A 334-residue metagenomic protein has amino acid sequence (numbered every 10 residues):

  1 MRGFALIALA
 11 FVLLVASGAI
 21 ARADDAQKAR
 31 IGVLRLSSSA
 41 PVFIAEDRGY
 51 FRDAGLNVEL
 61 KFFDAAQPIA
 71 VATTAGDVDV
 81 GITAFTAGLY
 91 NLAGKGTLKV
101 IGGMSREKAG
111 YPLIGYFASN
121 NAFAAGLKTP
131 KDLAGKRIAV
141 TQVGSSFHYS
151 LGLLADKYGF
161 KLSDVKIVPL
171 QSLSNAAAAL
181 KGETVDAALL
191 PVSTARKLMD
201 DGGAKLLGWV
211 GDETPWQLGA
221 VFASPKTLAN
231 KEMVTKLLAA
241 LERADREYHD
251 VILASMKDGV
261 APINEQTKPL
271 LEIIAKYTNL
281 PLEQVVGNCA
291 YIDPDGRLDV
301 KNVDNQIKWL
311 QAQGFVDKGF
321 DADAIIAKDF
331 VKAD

Functional and structural regions predicted by a protein language model:
M1-L6: Positively charged n-region of N-terminal signal peptides that target proteins for export
I7-A16: Bacterial N-terminal signal peptides
G18-A23: Sec/Tat signal peptide C-region and signal peptidase I cleavage site
D24-F160, I167-L170, D186-V192, L207-W209 (+1 more regions): Short, glycine-/small- and polar/acidic-enriched structural segments that line small-molecule recognition paths
D47, T74, A93, D156-F160 (+7 more regions): Sec-exported extracytoplasmic/periplasmic mature domains
R106-G115, M199-K226, L238-L241, D245 (+2 more regions): Periplasmic-binding protein-like
A229-F315: Secondary-structure end/capping motifs
V303-D334: Conserved C-terminal helix/tail region of periplasmic/extracytoplasmic solute-binding proteins
